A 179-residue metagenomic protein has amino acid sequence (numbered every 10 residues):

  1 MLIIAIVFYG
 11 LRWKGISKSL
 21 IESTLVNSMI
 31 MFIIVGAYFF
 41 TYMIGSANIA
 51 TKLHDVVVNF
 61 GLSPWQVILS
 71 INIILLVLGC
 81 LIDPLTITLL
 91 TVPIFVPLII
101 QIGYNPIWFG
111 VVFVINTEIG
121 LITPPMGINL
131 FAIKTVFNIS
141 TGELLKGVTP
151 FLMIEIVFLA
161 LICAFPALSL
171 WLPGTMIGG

Functional and structural regions predicted by a protein language model:
M1-G179: Alpha-helical transmembrane segments of multi-pass membrane transport proteins
